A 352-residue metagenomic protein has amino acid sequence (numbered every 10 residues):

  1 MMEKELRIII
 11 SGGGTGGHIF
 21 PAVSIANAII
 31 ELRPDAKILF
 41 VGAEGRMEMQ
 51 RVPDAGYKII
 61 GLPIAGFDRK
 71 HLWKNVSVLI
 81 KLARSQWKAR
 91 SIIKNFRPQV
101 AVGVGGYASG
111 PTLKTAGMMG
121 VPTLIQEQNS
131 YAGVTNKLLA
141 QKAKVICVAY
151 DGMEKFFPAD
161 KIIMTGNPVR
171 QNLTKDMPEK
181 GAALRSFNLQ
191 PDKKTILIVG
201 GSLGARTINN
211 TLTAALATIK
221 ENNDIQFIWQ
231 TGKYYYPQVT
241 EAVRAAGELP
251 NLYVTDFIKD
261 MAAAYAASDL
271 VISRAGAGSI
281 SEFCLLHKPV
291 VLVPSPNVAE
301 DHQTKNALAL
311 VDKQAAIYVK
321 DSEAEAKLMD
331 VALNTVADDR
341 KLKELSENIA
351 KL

Functional and structural regions predicted by a protein language model:
E5-T15, D35-K81, Q86, K233-Y235 (+1 more regions): Conserved nucleotide-sugar phosphate-binding/catalytic loop shared by glycosyltransferases and other
H18-I29: Short amphipathic alpha-helix
L39, K58, G117-K180: Active-site-proximal region of nucleotide-activated glycan assembly enzymes, centered on histidine/acidic-rich loops
R46-M47, R51, A55, P178-R185 (+4 more regions): Donor-nucleotide binding loops and adjacent catalytic segments primarily of GT-B fold Leloir glycosyltransferases
Y57, V121-P122, D269-L270, H287-S295 (+1 more regions): Structural loop-to-beta junction motif characteristic of Rossmann-like glycosyltransferase folds
R90-V102, S109-L124, K137-K142: Glycosyltransferases and closely related glycan-assembly transferases that use nucleotide-activated donors
P98-V100, A266-I280, K288-P289: Acidic donor-binding loop of glycosyltransferase active sites
K341-L352: A short, well-ordered alpha-helix in the C-terminal region of glycosyltransferases
